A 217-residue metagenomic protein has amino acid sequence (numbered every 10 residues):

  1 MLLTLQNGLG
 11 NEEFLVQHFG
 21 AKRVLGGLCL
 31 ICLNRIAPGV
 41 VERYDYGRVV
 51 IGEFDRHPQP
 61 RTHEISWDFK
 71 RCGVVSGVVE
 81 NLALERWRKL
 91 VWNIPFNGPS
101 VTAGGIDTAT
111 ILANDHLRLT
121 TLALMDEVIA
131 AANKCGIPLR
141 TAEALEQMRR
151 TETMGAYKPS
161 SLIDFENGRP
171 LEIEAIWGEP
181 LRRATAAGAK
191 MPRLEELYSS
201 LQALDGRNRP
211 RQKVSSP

Functional and structural regions predicted by a protein language model:
M1-V40: Rossmann-like NAD(P)(H) cofactor-binding subdomain of soluble oxidoreductases
Q6, L28, D45, D55 (+1 more regions): Residues at the C-termini of beta-strands that transition into short coil/loop
G20-A21, V41-D45, I94-F96, P210-R211: Short, hinge-like loop/turn segments at secondary-structure boundaries
G39-S66: Short beta-strand and adjoining strand-loop segment in the mid-core of the Rossmann-like NAD(P)-dependent dehydrogenase
P60-N97, A144-E146: FAD/FMN-dependent oxidoreductases across multiple families
R71, T110, L119-P217: NAD(P)-dependent Rossmann-like dehydrogenase/reductase catalytic/cofactor-binding core
V74-V79, V101-T102, D107-I111, P138-T141: Short, structured loop/turn "capping" segments at alpha-beta junctions
A83-D107, H116-I129, A156: Active-site-proximal catalytic alpha-helix in oxidoreductases
